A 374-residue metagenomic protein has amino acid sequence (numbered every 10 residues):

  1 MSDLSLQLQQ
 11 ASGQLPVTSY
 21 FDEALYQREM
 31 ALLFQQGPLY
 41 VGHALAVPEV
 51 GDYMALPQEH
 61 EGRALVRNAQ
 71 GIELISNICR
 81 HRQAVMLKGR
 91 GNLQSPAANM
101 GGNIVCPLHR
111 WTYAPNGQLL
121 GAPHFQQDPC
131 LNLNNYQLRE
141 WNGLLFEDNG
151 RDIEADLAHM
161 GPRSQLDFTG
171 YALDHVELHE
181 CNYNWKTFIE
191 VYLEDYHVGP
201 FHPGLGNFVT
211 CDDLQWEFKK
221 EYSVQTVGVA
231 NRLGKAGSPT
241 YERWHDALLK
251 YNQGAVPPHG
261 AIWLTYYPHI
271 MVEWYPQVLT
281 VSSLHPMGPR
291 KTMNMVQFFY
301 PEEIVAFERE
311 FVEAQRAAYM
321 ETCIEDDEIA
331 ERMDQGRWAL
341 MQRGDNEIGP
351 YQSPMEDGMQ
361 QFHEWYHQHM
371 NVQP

Functional and structural regions predicted by a protein language model:
M1-Q7, N371-P374: Basic/polar N-terminal segments that are highly enriched at the extreme N-terminus, encompassing both cleavable
D3-V17, T169: Short, contiguous pre-domain boundary segments
P16-V17, G42-H43, T210, P301: Short, solvent-exposed coil/turn linker segments
T18-E23, E29-A31, G101-C106, S238-Y241 (+2 more regions): Short low-complexity stretches enriched in small and charged residues
S19-E59, R63: Non-catalytic accessory segments flanking enzyme active sites
Q35-G42, Q118-A122, W263-P268: Short Pro/Gly-enriched beta-strand edge/turn motifs at strand-loop
A46-R151, A158: Rieske [2Fe-2S] iron-sulfur-binding domain
V66, S76-N77, Q137, L144-F146 (+1 more regions): C-terminal catalytic domain of Rieske-type non-heme iron oxygenases
